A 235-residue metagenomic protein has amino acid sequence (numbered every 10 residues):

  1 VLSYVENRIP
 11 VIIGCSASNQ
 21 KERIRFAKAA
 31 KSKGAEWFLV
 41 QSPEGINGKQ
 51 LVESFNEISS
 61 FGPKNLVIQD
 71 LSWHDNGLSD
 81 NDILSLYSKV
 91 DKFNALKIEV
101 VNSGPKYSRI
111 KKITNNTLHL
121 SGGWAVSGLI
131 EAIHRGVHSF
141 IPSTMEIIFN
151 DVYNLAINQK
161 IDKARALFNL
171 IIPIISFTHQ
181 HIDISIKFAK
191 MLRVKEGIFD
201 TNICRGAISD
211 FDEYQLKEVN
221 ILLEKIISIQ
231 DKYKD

Functional and structural regions predicted by a protein language model:
V1, A30, I58, L96 (+4 more regions): Conserved, mostly hydrophobic/aromatic
L2-D75, I208-S209, Y233: Active-site beta->alpha loop and helix N-cap motifs at the rims of alpha/beta catalytic domains
S3-V5, A29, K33, E57-F61 (+5 more regions): Alpha-helical structural signal in soluble globular domains
I24-R25, K49-S54, S79-N81, H134 (+2 more regions): Short secondary-structure transition/capping segments
W73-I182: Catalytic alpha/beta core domains of metabolic enzymes, predominantly
H134-V137, T144-D235: C-terminal alpha-helical cap/extension of soluble enzyme domains
